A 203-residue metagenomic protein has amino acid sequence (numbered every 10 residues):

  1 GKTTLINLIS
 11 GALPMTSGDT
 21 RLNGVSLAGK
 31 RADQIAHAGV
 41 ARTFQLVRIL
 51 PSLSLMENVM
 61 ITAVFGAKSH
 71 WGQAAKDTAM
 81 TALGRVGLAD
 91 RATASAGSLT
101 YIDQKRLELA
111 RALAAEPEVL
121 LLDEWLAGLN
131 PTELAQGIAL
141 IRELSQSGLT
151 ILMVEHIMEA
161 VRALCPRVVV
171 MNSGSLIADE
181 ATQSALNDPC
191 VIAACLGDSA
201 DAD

Functional and structural regions predicted by a protein language model:
T3-D203: Glycine-rich phosphate-binding loops of nucleotide-dependent enzymes
